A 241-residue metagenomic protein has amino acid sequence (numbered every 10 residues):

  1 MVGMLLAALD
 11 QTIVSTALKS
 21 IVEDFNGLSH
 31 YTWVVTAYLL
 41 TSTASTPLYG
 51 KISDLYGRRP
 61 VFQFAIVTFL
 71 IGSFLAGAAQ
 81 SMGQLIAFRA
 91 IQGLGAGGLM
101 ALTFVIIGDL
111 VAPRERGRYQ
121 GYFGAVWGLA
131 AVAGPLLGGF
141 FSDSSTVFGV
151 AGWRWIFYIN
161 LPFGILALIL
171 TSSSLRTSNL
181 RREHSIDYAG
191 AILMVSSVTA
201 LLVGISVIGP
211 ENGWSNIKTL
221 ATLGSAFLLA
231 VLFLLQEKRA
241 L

Functional and structural regions predicted by a protein language model:
M1-S173: Transmembrane-helix bundle of Major Facilitator Superfamily
D143-L241: Hydrophobic transmembrane-helix bundles of small-molecule transporters
